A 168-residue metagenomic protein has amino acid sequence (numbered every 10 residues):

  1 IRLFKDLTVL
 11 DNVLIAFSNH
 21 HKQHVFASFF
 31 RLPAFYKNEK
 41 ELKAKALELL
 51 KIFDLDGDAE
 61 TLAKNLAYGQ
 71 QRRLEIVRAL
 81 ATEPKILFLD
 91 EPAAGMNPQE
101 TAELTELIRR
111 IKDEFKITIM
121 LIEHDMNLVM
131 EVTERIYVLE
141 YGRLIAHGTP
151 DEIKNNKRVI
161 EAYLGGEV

Functional and structural regions predicted by a protein language model:
I1-V168: Glycine-rich phosphate-binding loops of nucleotide-dependent enzymes
